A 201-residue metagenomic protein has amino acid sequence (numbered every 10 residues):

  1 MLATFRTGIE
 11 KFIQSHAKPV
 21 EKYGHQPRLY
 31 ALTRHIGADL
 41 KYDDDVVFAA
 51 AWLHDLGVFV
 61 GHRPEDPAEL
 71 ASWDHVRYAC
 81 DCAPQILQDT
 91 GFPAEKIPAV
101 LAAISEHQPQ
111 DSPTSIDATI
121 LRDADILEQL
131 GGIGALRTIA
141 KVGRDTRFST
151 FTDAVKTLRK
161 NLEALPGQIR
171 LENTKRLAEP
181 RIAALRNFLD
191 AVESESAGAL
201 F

Functional and structural regions predicted by a protein language model:
L2, R6-E10, Y30, V76-P84 (+2 more regions): An amphipathic alpha-helix signature
S15-Y42, L53, P109-F201: Divalent metal-dependent phosphate-bond-processing catalytic cores, especially two-metal-ion Mg2+/Mn2+ enzymes that act
A17-P19, P67-L70: A short glycine/serine-rich beta->alpha loop
K22, S72-V76: Short, conserved glycine- and acidic-residue-centered signature motifs in active-site or ligand-binding loops
K41-A49, T90-A103, D117: Acidic/histidine metal-binding catalytic segments
D44-P67, H75, A79, A83 (+1 more regions): His-Asp-centered metal-binding catalytic motifs of divalent-metal-dependent phosphohydrolases/nucleases
V58, P84-Q88, F92, S105-P109 (+1 more regions): Short helix-capping and hinge/turn segments at secondary-structure transitions, especially at repeat and domain
A79, A83, K96, V100 (+1 more regions): Amphipathic alpha-helical interface surfaces
